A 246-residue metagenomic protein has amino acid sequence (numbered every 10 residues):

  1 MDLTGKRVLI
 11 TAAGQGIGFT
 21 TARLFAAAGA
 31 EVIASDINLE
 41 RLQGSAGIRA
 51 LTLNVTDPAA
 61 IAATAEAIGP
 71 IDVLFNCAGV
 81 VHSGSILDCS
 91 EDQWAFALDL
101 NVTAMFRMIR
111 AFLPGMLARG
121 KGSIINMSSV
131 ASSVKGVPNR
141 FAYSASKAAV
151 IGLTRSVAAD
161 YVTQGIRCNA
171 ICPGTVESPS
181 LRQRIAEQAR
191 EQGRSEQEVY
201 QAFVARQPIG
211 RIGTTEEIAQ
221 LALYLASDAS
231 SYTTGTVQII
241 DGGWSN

Functional and structural regions predicted by a protein language model:
G14-Q15: Conserved glycine-rich cofactor-binding loop
A78-H82: Conserved NAD(P)H cofactor-binding loop of Rossmann-fold oxidoreductase domains
S85-I86, Q93-L98, F203: Substrate-binding pocket helix/loop in short-chain dehydrogenase/reductase
F106, L113, I209-I240, S245: C-terminal substrate-recognition "lid" of short-chain dehydrogenase/reductases
I109, S146, T154: Active-site helix of classical SDR
S129: Residue(s) in the substrate-gating loop at a strand-loop-helix junction that position the organic substrate next
V162, R167, T233-G235: Short, small/polar-rich loop/turn modules that mediate ligand/substrate recognition or access, typified
